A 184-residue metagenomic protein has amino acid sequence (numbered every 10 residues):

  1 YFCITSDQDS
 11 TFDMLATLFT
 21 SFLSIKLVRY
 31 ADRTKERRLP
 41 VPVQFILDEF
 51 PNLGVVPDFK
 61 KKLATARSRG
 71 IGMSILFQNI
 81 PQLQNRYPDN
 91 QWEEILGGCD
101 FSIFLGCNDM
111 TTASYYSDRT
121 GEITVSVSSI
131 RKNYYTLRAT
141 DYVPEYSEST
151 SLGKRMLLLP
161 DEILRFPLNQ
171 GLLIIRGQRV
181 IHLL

Functional and structural regions predicted by a protein language model:
F2-S147, R179-I181: Conserved P-loop NTPase motor cores
I130-L184: Conserved P-loop NTPase motor module
